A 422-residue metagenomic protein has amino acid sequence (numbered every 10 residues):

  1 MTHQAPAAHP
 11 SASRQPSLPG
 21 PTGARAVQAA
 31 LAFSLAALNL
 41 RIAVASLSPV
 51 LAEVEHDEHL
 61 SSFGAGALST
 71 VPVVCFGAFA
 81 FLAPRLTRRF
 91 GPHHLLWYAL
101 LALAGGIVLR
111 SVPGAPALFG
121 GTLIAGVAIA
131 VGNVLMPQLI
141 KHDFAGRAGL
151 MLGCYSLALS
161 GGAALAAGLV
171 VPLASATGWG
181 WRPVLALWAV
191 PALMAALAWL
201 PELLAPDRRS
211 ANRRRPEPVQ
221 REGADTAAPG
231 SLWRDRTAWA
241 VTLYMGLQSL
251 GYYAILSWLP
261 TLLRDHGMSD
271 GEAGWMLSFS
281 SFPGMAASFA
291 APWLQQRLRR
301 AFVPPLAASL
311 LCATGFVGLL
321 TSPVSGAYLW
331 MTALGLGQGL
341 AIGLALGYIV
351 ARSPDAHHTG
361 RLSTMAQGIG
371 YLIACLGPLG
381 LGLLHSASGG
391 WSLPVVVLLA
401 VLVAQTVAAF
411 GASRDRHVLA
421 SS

Functional and structural regions predicted by a protein language model:
A45, V73-F81, A164, S281-F289 (+1 more regions): Residue-level signature of mid-helix packing/kink "hotspots" within the transmembrane helices of 12-pass Major
L47-S48, R236-S288: Extracytoplasmic gate region of multi-pass secondary transporters
A78-P116: Conserved MFS/SLC helix-loop-helix module at the cytosolic interface between two early adjacent transmembrane helices
F79-G91, A287-R300: Helix-to-loop junctions at the C-terminal end of transmembrane segments in multipass secondary transporters
A115, G146-R147, C154-D207: Helix-loop-helix hairpin linking two adjacent transmembrane segments in secondary transporters
L123-L157: Cytoplasmic helix-loop-helix junction between adjacent transmembrane helices in 12-TM secondary transporters
A301-A345: C-terminal transmembrane helical hairpin of 12-TM major facilitator-type secondary transporters
A356-W391, L398: A late C-terminal transmembrane helix in Major Facilitator Superfamily
